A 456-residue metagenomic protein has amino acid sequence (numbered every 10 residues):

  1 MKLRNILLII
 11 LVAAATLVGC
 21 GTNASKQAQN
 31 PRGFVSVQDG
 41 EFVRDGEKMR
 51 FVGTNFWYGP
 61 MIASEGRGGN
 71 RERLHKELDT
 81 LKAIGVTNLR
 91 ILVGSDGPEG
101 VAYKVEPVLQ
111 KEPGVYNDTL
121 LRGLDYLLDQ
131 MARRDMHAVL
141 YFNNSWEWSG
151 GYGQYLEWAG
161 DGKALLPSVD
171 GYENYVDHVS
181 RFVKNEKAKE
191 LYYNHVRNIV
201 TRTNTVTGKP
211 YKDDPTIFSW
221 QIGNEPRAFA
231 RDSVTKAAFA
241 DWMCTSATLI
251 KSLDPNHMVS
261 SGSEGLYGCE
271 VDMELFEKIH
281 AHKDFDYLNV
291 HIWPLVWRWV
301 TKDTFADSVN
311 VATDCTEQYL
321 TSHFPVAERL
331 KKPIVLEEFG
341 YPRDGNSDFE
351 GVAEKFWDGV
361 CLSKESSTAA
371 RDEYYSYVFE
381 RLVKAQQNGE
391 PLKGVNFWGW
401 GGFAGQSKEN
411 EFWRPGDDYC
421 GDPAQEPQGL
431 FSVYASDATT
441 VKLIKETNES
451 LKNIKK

Functional and structural regions predicted by a protein language model:
M1-L7: Bacterial N-terminal signal peptides that target proteins for export
A13-A14: Internal, well-folded beta-alpha domain core
L17-G19: C-terminal motif of bacterial Sec signal peptides marking the signal peptidase cleavage site
G21-N30: Bacterial Sec signal peptide processing site at the extreme N-terminus
N30-V300, V309-P333, F339-E373, Y377-V378 (+1 more regions): Active-site mouth of glycoside hydrolases
D303: Amphipathic helical hotspot of TIR/SEFIR-family domains
